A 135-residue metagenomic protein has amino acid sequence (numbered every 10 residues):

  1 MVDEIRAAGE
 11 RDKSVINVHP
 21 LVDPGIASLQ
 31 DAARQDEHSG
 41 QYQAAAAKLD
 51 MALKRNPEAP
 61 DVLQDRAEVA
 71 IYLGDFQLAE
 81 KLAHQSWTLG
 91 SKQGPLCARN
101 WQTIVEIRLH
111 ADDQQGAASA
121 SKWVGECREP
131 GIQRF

Functional and structural regions predicted by a protein language model:
H19-A47: Alpha-helical segment of the N-proximal tetratricopeptide repeat
M51-A52, Q85-S86, V124: Canonical positions in the second alpha-helix
V62, L96, N100, Q133-R134: TPR alpha-solenoid repeat register
